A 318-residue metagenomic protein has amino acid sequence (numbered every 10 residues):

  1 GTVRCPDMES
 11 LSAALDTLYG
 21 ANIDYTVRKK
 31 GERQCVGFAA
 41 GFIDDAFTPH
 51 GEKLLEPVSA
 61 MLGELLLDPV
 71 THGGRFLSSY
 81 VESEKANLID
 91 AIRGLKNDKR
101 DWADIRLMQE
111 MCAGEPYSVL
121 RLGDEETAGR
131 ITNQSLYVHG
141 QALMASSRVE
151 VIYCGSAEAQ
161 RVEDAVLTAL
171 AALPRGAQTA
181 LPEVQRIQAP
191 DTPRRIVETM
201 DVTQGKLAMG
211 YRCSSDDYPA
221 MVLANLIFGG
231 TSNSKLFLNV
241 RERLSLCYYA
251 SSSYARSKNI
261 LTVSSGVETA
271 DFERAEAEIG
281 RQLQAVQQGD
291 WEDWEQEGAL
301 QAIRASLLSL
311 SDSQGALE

Functional and structural regions predicted by a protein language model:
G1, Q141, R148, L167 (+1 more regions): His/Glu-based metal-binding/catalytic segments typifying zinc-dependent metallopeptidases
T2, A46-G51, G73-R75, R93 (+3 more regions): Second-shell loop/turn segments in exported
M8-E64, D68, R100-G123, R148-C154 (+2 more regions): M16 family metallopeptidases and their MPP-like homologs
V58, H139, V162-A165, A220 (+2 more regions): Hydrophobic side chains in well-ordered alpha-helices
P69-V81: Short secondary-structure capping/junction motifs at helix and strand boundaries
D90-G94, P190-K206, R304-Q314: Short, low-order "capping/linker" segments at domain edges
N133-A169: Non-catalytic, conformational "gating/processing" segments within enzyme and secreted inhibitor domains
